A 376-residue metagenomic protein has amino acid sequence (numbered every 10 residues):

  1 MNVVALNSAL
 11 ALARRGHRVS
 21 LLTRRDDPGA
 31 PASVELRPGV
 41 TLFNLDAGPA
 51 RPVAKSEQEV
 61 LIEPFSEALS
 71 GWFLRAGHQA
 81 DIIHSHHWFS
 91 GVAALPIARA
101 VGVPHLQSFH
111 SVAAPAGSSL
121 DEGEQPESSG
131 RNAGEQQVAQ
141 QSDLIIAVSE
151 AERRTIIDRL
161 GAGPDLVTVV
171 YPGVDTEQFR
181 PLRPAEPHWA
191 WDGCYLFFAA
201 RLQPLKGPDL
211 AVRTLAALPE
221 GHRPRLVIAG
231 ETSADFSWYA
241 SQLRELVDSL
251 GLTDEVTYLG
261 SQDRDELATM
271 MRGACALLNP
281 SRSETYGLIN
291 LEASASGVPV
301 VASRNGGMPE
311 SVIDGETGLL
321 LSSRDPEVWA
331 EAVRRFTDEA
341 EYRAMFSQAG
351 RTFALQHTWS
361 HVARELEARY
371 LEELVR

Functional and structural regions predicted by a protein language model:
M1-L42: N-terminal subdomain of nucleotide-sugar transferases
A151, G173: Carbohydrate-associated surface elements
H188-K206, V212-L215, V227: Conserved donor-binding/catalytic core segment of Leloir-type glycosyltransferases
A240-Q262: Nucleotide-activated donor-binding/catalytic signature segment of Leloir-type glycosyltransferases, i.e., the conserved
S261, T269-A274: Short alpha-helical donor nucleotide-sugar binding micro-motif in glycosyltransferases
R282: Aromatic "clamp/platform" in nucleotide-sugar-dependent glycosyltransferases that forms part of the donor/acceptor
P299-A302, V312: Short hydrophobic beta-strand element within catalytic cores of glycosyltransferases and related nucleotide-activated
D314-G315, L319-P326, R335-A340: Conserved acidic donor-binding segment of nucleotide-sugar-dependent glycosyltransferases
